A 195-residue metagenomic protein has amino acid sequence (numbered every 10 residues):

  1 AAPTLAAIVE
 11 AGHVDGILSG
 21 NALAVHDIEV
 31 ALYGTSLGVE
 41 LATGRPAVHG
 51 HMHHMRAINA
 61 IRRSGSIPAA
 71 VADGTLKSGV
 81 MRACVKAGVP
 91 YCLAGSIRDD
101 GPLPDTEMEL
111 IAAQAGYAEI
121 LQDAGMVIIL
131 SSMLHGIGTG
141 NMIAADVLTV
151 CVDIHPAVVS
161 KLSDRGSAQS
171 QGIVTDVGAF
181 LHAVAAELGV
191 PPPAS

Functional and structural regions predicted by a protein language model:
A1-R63: Metabolite-binding pocket within alpha/beta catalytic cores that recognizes anionic/polar moieties
L41-V127, S132-S195: C-terminal functional extensions of proteins
